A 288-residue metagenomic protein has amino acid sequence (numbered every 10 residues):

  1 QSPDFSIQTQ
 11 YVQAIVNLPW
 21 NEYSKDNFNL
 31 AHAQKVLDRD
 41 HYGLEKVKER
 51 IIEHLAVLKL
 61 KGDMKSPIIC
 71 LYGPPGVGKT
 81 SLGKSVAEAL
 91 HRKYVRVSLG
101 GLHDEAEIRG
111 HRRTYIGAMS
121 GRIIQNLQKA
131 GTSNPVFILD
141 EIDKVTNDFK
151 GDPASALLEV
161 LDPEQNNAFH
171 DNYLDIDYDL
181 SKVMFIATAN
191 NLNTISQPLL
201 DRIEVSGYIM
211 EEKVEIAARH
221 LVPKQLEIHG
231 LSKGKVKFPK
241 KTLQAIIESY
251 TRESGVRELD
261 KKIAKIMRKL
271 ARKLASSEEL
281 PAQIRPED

Functional and structural regions predicted by a protein language model:
Q1-L60: Extended, charged alpha-helical coiled-coil/arm scaffolds that mediate oligomerization and mechanical coupling in large
E22-Y23, G131, A187, N191-A264 (+1 more regions): Conserved C-terminal "switch" segment of AAA+ ATPases
D63-I69, S133-P135, V183: Pre-Walker A (Motif I) flank of P-loop NTPase domains
K65-L99, Q128, L158, D162 (+1 more regions): Walker A/P-loop
L71-G73, G110, E141: The Walker A (P-loop) glycine that initiates the GxxxxGKT/S ATP-binding motif of P-loop NTPases
A89-M119, N126, T146, E212: AAA+/P-loop NTPase substrate/partner-engagement loops
T114-L139, H170-D177: Conserved alpha-helical scaffold flanking the Walker A/P-loop in AAA+ ATPase domains
L139-D179, D201: Conserved catalytic/switch belt of AAA+ P-loop NTPases
